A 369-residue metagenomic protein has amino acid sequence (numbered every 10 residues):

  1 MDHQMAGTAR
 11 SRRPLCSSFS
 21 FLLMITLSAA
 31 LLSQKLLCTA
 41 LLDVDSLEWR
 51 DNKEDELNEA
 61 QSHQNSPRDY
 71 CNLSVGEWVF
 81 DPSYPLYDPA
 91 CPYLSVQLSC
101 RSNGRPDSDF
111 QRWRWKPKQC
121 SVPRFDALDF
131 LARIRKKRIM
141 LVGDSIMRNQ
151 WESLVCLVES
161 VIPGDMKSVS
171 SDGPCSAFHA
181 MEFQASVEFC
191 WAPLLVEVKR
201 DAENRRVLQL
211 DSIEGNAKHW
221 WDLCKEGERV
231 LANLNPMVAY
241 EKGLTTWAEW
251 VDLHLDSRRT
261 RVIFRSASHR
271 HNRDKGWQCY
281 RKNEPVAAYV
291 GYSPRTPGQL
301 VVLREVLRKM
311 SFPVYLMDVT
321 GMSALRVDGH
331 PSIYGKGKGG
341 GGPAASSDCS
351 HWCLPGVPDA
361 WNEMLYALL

Functional and structural regions predicted by a protein language model:
D2-L369: A compositional signature for long Ser/Thr(±Pro)-rich, low-complexity
